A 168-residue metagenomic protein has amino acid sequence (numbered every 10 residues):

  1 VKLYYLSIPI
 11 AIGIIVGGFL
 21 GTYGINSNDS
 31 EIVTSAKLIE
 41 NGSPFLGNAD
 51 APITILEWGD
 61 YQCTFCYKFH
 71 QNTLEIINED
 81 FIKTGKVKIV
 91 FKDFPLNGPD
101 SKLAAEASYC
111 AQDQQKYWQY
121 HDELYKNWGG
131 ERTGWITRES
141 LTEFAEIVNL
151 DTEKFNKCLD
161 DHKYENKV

Functional and structural regions predicted by a protein language model:
V1-N97, Y164-V168: Extracytoplasmic thiol/disulfide redox context detector
S7, F19, Y23-S27, F94-V168: Cysteine-centric redox/oxidoreductase cores and disulfide-bonded domains
